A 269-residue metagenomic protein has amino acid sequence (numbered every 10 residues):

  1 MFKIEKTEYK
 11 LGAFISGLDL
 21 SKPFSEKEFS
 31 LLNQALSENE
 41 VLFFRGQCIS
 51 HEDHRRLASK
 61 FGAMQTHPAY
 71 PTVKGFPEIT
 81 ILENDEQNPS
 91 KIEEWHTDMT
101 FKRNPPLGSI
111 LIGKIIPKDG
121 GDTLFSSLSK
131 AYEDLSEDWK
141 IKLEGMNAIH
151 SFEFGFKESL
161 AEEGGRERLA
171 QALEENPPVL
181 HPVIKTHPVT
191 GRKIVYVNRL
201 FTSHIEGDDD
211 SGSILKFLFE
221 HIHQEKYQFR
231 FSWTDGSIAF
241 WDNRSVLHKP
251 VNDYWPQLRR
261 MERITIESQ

Functional and structural regions predicted by a protein language model:
F2-I238, N243-Q269: Non-heme Fe(II) oxygenase catalytic core, chiefly the N-lobe of the double-stranded beta-helix
